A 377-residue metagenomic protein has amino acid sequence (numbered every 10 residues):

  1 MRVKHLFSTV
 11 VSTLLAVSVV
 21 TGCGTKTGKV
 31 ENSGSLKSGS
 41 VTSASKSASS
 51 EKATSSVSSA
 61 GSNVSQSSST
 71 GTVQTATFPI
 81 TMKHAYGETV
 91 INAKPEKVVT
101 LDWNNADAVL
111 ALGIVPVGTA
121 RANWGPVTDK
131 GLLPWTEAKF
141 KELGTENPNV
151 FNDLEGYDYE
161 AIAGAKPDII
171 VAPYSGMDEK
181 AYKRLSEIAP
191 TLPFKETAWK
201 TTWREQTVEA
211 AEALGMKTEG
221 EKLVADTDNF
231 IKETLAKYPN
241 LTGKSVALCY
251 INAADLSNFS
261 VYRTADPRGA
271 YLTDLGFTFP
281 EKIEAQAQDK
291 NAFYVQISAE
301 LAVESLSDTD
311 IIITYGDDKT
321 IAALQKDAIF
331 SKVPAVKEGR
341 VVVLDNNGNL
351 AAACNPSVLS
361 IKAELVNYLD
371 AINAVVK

Functional and structural regions predicted by a protein language model:
M1-V10: Bacterial N-terminal signal peptides that target proteins for export
T21-S67: Bacterial lipoprotein signal-peptidase II cleavage site
Q66, K180-L256, C354-K377: Extracytoplasmic substrate-binding proteins
K97-V99, D107-V109, K222-K282: Basic- and aromatic-lined ligand-binding clefts that recognize polyanionic substrates
A106-A161: A short, structured surface patch at a secondary-structure boundary
Y159-I162, K166-A172, P190, A302 (+1 more regions): Proline-aspartate-enriched helix->loop->beta-strand connector
E212, S305-K377: Structured C-terminal subdomain patch of bacterial secreted/periplasmic proteins
